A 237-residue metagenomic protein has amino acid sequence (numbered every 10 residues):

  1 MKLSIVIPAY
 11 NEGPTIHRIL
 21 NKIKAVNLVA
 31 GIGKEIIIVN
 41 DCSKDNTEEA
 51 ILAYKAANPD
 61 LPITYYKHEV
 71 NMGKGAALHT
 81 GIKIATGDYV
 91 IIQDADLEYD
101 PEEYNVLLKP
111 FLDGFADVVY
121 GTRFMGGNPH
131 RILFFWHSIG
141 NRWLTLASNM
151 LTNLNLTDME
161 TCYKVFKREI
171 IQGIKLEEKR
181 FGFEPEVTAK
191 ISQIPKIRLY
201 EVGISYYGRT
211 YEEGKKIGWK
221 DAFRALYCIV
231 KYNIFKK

Functional and structural regions predicted by a protein language model:
M1, L151-N153, L176-K237: Hydrophobic helical membrane-anchoring modules
E12-N27: Short, well-formed alpha-helical segments that are part of the catalytic scaffolds of diverse glycosyltransferases
E12-T15, S43, K74, D100: Donor nucleotide-sugar binding loop of glycosyltransferases
P14-R18, D45-Y54: Acidic helix N-cap motif at the loop->helix transition within catalytic regions of sugar-transfer enzymes
K34-I37, E48-I84: Conserved donor nucleotide-binding strand/loop of the catalytic core
N40-E49, L97: A conserved acidic beta->alpha catalytic loop
H68-I84, Y89, P101-F181, Y207-F223: Acceptor/aglycone-binding surface of glycosyltransferases and processive sugar-polymer synthases
